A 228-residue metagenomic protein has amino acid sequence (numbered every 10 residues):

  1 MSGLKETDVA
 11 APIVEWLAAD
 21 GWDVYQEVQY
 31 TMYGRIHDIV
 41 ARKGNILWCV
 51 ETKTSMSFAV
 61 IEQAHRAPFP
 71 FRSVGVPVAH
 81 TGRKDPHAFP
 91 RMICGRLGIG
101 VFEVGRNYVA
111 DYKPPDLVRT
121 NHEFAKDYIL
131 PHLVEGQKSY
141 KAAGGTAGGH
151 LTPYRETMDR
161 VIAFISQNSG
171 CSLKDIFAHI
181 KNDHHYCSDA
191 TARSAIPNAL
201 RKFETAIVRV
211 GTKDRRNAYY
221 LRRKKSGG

Functional and structural regions predicted by a protein language model:
M1, V50-E51, G148: Short, contiguous strand/loop micro-motifs
M1-G44, A88-R91, G95-D111, P115-D116: Acidic-basic catalytic patches of nuclease active cores, encompassing PD-(D/E)XK and other metal-cofactor nuclease
D8, G34, F58-E62, D85 (+4 more regions): Short, well-structured alpha-helical interface segments that form or flank functional binding sites
I13, I39-M56, A67, R72-G75: Conserved catalytic cores of phosphodiester-cleaving nucleases, focusing on short active-site segments
Y25-T31, K53, V76-V78: A short beta-strand-loop structural module common to alpha/beta enzyme folds
S55-F102: Short, charged, amphipathic alpha-helix that recurs within catalytic cores of restriction-modification and other
R91-G228: Non-catalytic C-terminal interaction segments of nucleic acid-processing enzymes
